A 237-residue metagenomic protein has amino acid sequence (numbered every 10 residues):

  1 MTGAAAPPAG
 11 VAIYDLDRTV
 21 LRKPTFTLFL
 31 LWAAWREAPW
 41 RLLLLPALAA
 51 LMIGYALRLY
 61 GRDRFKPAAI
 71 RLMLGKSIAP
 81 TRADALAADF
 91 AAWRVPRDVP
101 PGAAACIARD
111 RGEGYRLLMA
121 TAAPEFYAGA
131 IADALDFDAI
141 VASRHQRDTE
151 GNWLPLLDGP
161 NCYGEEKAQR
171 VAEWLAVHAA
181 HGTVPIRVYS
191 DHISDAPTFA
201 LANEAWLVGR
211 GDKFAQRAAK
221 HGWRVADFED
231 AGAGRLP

Functional and structural regions predicted by a protein language model:
M1-A9, A85, A92-P237: C-terminal cap/substrate-recognition subdomain and adjoining C-terminal extension of metal-dependent phosphatase-like
T2-R58: Active-site neighborhood of HAD-like aspartate-dependent phosphohydrolases
L21, G75-I78, Y163: A generic short alpha-helical patch detector that favors 3-5-residue windows in or near N-terminal regions
F26-T27, K66, A168: A general structural signal for well-ordered alpha-helical segments in protein cores
W40-L43, P80-T81, G182-T183: Short, surface-exposed acidic
I53-P67, T149-W153, V171: N-terminal-biased segments
F65-G102: Metal-dependent phosphoesterase signature
